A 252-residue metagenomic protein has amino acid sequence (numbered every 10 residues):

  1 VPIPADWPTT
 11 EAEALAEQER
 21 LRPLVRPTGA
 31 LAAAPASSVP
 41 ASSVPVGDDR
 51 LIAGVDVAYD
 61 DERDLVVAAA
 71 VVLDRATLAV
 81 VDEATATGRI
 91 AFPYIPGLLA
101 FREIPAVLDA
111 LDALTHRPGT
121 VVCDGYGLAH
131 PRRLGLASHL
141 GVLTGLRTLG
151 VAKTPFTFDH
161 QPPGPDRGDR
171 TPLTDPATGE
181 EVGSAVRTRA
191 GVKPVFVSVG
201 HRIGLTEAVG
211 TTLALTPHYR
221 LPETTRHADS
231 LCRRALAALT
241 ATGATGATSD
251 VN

Functional and structural regions predicted by a protein language model:
P2-V25, I104, K153-T154, P162-G246 (+1 more regions): C-terminal binding/interaction regions
A30-D48, A241-V251: Intrinsically disordered, low-complexity terminal tails and inter-domain linkers enriched for S/T/G/P/D/E
R50-Y59: Two-metal-ion RNase H-like nuclease active-site motif
D61-R117: A glycine-rich, hydrophobic loop/mini-helix early in the fold
P93-L98, C123-P131, V192-V199: Flexible, glycine/proline-enriched loop segments at strand-loop-helix junctions that form or flank small-ligand binding
V107-L140, T144-L146, T154: Catalytic-site beta-strand/loop segments enriched in glycine and acidic/polar residues
